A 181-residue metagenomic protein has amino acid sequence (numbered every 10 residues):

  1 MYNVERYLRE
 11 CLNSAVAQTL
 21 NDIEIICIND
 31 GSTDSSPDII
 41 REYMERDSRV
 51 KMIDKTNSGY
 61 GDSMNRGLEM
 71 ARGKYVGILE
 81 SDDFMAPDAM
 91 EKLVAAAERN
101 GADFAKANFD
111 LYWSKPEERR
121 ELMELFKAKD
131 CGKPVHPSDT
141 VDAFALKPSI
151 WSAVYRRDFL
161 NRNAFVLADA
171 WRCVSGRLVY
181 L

Functional and structural regions predicted by a protein language model:
M1-L181: Nucleotide-sugar donor-binding/catalytic module of glycosyltransferases that assemble extracellular/cell-envelope
